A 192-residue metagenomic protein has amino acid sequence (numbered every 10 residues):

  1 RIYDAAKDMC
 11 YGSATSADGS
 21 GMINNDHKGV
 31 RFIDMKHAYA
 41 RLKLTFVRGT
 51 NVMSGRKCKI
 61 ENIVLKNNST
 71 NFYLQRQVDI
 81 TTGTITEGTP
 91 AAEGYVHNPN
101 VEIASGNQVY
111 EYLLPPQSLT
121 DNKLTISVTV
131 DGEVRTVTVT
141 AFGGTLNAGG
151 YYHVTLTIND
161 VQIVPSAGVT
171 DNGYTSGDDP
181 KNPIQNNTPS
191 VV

Functional and structural regions predicted by a protein language model:
R1, M53-G150, K181-V192: Tryptophan-paired
R1-K57, P99, I103-A104, Q108-Y110 (+5 more regions): Short, low-hydrophobicity acidic/polar segments
L42, L124-I126, V154: Hydrophobic residues positioned within well-ordered beta-strands of beta-sheet architectures
Y152-I158: Broad, structure-driven detector of short, well-ordered beta-strand segments within folded domains
